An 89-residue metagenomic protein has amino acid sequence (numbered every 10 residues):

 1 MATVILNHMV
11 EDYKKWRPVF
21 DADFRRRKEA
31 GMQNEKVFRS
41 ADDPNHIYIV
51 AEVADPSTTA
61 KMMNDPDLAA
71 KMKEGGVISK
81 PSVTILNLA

Functional and structural regions predicted by a protein language model:
M1-A69, G75-A89: Short S/T/G/P-rich N-terminal loop/turn motif that feeds into the first structured element of a domain
